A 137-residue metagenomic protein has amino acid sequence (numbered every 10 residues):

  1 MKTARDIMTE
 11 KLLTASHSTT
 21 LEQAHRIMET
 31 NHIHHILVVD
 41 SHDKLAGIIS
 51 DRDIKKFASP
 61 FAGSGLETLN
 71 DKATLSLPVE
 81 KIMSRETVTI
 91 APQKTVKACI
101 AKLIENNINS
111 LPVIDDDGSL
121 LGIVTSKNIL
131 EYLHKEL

Functional and structural regions predicted by a protein language model:
M1-K11, S50-V88, I100-I104, T125-L137: Tandem CBS (Bateman) regulatory domains
A15-I33, V38-V39, E80-M83, T89-N107 (+3 more regions): The conserved cystathionine-beta-synthase
A15-T20, H42-L45, F57-L66, I90-K94 (+1 more regions): Phosphate-binding glycine-rich loops and adjacent basic patches that engage nucleotide phosphates, nucleic-acid
M28, I36-D53, L103, L111-K127: A glycine-centered beta-loop-beta connector
H32-H34, D40-H42, G63-L66, T74-L75 (+2 more regions): Short, charged/polar low-complexity linear motifs in solvent-exposed/disordered segments
